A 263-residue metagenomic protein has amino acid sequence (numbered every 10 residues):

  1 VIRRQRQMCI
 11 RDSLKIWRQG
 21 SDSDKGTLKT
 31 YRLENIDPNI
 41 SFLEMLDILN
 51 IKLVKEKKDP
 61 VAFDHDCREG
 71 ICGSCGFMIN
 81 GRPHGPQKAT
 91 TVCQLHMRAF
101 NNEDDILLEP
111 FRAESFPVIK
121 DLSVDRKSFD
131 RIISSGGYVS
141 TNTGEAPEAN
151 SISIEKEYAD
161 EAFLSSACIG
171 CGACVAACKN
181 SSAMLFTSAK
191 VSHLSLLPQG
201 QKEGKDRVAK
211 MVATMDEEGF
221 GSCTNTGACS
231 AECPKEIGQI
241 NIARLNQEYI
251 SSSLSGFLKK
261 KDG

Functional and structural regions predicted by a protein language model:
V1-R6, I10: Single conserved hydrophobic/aromatic residue that forms the stacking wall/gate of nucleotide- or nucleobase-binding
R11-Y31: Eukaryote-biased recognition of intrinsically disordered, low-complexity regulatory segments
W17, L33-E34, I79-G81: Short strand-turn-strand beta-turns centered on an Asx-Gly dipeptide
K29-I40: Short, contiguous acidic and Ser/Thr-rich linear segments
I40-D59, I106-G263: Ferredoxin-type iron-sulfur electron-transfer modules in oxidoreductases and energy-metabolism complexes
A62-S74: Short, structured protein-protein interaction patches enriched in aromatics and acidic/basic residues, typified by
I79-E103, L108: Glycine-rich phosphate/adenylate-binding loop and adjacent beta-alpha elements of nucleotide- or dinucleotide-binding
